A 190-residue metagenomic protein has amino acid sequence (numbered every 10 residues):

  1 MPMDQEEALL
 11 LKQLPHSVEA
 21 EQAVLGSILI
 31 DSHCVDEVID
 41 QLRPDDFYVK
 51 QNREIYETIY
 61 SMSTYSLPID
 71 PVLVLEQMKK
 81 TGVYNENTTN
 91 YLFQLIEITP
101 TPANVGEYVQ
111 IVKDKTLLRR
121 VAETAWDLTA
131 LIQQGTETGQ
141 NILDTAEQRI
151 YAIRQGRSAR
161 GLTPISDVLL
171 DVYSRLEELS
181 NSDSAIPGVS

Functional and structural regions predicted by a protein language model:
M1, R157-L162: Juxtamembrane/interface and other helix-to-disorder boundary residues and their adjoining low-complexity tails
M1-T116: Noncatalytic partner-interaction/assembly domains of nucleic-acid and motor enzyme complexes, especially the accessory
Q5, T136, L162: Conserved catalytic-core motifs characterized by acidic clusters
A23, L73, T145, V168-D171: Amphipathic alpha-helical interaction/coupling elements
L29, I39, A122, W126 (+3 more regions): Amphipathic, well-packed alpha-helical segments that form the structural scaffold of globular domains
E86-A159: Extended, charged alpha-helical coiled-coil/arm scaffolds that mediate oligomerization and mechanical coupling in large
R160-S190: The Walker A/P-loop phosphate-binding site
